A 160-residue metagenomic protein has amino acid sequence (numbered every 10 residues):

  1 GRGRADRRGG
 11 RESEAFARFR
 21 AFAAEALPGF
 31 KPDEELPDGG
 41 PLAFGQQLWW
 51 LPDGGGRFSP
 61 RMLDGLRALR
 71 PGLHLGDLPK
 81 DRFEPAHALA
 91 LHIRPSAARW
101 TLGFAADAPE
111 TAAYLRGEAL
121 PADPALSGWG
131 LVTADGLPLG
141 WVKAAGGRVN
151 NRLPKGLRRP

Functional and structural regions predicted by a protein language model:
G1-P160: Polybasic, low-complexity RNA-engagement segments
